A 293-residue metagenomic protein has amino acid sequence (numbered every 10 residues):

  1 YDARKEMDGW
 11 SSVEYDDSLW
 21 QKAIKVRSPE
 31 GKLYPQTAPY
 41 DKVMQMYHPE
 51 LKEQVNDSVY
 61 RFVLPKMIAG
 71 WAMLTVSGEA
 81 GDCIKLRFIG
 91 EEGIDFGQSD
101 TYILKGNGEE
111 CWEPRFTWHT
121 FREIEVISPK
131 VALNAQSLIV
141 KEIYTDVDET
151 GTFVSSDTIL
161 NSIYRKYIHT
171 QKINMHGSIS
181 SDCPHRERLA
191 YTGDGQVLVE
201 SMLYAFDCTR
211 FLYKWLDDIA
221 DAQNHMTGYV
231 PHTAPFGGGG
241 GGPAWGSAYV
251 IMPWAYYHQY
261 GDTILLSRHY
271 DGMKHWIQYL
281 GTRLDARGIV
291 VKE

Functional and structural regions predicted by a protein language model:
Y1, Y167, V199-S201, A205: Glycine-rich loop/linker segments at domain edges
Y1-P184, G193, R210-F211, V230-P235 (+3 more regions): Extracellular/oxidizing-compartment recognition motifs
E92-F96, C208-E293: Helix-terminus loop motifs that line ligand-binding clefts
I124, V199-E200, V250, W254: Short, hydrophobic alpha-helix immediately C-terminal to the catalytic nucleophile
K166, V197, D218: Alpha-helical scaffold segments in soluble metabolic enzymes
T170-Q171, S201-M202, W215-I219: Short alpha-helical scaffolding segments that buttress acidic/His motifs in well-ordered protein cores
E187: Phosphate-binding glycine-rich loops and their immediate beta-loop-alpha structural context
Y191-V197, Y204, G242, G246: An alpha-helical repeat/solenoid feature that recognizes helix-turn-helix modules
